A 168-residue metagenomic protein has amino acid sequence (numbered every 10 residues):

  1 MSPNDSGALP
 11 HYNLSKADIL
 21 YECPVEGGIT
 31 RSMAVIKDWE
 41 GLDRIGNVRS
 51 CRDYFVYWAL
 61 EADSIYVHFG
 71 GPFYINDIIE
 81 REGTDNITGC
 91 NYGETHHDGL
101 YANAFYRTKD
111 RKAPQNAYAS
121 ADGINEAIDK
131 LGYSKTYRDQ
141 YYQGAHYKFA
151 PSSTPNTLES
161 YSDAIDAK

Functional and structural regions predicted by a protein language model:
M1-Y21, E26-K168: A surface/extracellular/periplasmic glyco- and lipid-processing/surface-interacting theme
